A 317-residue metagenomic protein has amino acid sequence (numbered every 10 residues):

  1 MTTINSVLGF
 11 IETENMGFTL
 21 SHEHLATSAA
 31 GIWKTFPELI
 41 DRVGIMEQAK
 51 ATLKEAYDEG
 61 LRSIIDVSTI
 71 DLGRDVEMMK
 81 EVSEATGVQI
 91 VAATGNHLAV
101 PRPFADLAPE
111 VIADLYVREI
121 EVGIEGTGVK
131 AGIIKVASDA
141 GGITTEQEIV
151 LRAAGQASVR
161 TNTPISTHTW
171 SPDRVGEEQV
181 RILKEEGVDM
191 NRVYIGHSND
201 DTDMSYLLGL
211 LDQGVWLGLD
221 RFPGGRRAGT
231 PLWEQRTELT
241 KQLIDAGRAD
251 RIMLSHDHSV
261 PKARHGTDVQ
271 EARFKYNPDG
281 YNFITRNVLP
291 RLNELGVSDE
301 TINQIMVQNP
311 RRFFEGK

Functional and structural regions predicted by a protein language model:
T2-G9, D279-K317: Mid-to-C-terminal alpha-helical segments outside catalytic/metal-binding sites
T2-I32: Replace "His-x-His-based motif
G17-A26, K34-Q89, E110-V129: Alpha-helical scaffold segments that flank or form the walls of functional sites
H22, I64, S158, L217 (+3 more regions): Divalent metal-coordination and catalytic microenvironments
A29-W33, V76, V175-R181, D203-D212 (+3 more regions): Histidine/acidic-residue-rich catalytic or RNA/ligand-binding cores of hydrolases and nuclease-related proteins
V67, S166, L219-D220, R248-F274: Short acidic/histidine-rich active-site segments
E81-E84, Q89-N162, W216, D220-R226: Active-site gating/metal-coordination segments in enzymes
G155, V159-D245, R251-I252: Catalytic pocket-lining loop regions of alpha/beta-barrel enzymes, especially the amidohydrolase/enolase/GH5 lineages
